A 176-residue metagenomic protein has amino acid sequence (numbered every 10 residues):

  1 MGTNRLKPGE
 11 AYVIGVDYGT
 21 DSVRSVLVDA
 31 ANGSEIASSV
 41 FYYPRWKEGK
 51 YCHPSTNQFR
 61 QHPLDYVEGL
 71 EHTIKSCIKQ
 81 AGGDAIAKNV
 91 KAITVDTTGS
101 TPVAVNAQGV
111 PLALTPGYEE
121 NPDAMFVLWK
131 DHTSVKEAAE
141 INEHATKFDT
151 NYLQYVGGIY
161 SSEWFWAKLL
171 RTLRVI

Functional and structural regions predicted by a protein language model:
M1-E10: Eukaryotic N-terminal low-complexity, Ser/Thr- and Lys/Arg-rich leader segments that predominantly function as
L6-K7, Y18, I86, V95: Intrinsically disordered, low-complexity regulatory regions enriched in Ser/Pro/Gly/Thr and acidic residues
G9, T20-S22, T97-G99: Short, small/polar residue-rich loop motifs at catalytic or cofactor-binding pockets
E10, I14, Y152-L153: Short, flexible coil/turn micro-motifs enriched in small/turn-prone residues
A11, T20, K88-V90: Short beta-strand-initiation
V13, Y18-Q61, V110-N121, F126-L128: Short glycine-rich, Thr/Ser-proximal phosphate-binding strand/loop in the N-terminal lobe of ATP-dependent enzymes
C52-S55, Q61-L64, H72-I176: Glycine-rich phosphate-binding/catalytic subdomain of phosphoryl-transfer and nucleotide/sugar-phosphate-processing
